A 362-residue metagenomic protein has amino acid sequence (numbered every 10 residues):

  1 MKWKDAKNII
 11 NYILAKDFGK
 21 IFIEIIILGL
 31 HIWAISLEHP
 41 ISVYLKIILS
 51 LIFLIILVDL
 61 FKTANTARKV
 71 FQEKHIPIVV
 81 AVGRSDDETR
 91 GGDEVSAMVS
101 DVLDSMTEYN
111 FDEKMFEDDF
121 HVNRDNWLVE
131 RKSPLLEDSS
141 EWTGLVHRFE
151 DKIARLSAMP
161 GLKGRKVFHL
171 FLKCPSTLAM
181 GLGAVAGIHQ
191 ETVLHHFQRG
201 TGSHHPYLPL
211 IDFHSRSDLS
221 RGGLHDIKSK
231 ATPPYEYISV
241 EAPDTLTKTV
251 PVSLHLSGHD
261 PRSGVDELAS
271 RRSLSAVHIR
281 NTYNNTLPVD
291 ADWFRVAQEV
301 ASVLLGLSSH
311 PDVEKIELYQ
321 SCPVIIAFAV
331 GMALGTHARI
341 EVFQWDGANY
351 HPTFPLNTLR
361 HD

Functional and structural regions predicted by a protein language model:
M1-V167, G181-K315, Y319, V324-D362: Long, low-complexity, Lys/Arg-enriched
K173: Short acidic/histidine-centered micro-motifs embedded in hydrophobic/aromatic stretches that mark compact functional
